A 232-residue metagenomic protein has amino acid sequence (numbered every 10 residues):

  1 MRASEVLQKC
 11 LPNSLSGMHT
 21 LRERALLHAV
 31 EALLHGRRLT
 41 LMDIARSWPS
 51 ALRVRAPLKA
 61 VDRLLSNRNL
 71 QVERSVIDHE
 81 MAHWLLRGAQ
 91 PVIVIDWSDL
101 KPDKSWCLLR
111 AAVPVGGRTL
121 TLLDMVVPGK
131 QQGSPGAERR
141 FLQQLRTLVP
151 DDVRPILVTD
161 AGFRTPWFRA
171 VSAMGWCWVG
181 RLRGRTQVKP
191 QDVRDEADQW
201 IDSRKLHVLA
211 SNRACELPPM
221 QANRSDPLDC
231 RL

Functional and structural regions predicted by a protein language model:
M1-R38, V76-I77, G88-P91, K104 (+1 more regions): Single, function-defining residue in the core of a domain
C10, T20-R68: Short, positively charged, Gly/Tyr-enriched micro-motifs that form contact patches at catalytic or ligand/partner
L27-A32, A45-W48, H79-H83, I95-D99 (+1 more regions): Short secondary-structure capping/turn segments at boundaries of alpha-helices and beta-strands
V30-L34, S50, S66-L70, D99-L100 (+2 more regions): Short secondary-structure transition/capping motifs
P49, V54, L58-V61, D96 (+3 more regions): Aromatic-residue detector
L58-G117: Active-site-proximal, Lys/Arg-enriched surface segment that forms a nucleic-acid-binding/basic interface patch
